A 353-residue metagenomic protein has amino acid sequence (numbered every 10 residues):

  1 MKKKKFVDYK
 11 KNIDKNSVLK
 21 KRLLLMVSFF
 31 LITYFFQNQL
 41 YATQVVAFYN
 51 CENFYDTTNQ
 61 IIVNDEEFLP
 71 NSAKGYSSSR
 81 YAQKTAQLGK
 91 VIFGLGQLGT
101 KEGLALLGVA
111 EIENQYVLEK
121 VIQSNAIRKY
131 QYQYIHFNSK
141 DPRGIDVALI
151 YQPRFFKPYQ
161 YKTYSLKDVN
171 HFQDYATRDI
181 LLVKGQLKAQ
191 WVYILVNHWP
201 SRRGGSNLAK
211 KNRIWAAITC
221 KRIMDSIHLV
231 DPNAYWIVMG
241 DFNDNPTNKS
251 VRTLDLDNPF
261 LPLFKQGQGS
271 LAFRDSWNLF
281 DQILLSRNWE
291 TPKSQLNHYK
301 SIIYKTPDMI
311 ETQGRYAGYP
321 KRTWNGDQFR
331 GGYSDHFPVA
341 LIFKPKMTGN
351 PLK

Functional and structural regions predicted by a protein language model:
M26-Q37: Bacterial N-terminal signal peptides
L40-N125, I135-V147, T312-G318, K344-K353: N-terminal, active-site-proximal structural segment of metallo-dependent hydrolase catalytic domains
V45-N53, A73, Q160-K162, W191-S201: Active-site-proximal beta-strand elements of phosphoester/diester hydrolases
E52, E113, P200, F242-N245 (+1 more regions): Catalytic metal-binding/acid-base residues of hydrolase active sites
I62-D65, Q190, I194-A209: Active-site His/acidic residue clusters
S72-Y81, G103-V109, H136-F137, V169-H171 (+4 more regions): Second-shell loop/turn segments in exported
I112-W191, W199: Structured beta-strand-rich core segments of catalytic domains in phosphoester-bond hydrolases
R222-Y235, N243-K353: Metal-dependent phosphoester-hydrolase catalytic domains
